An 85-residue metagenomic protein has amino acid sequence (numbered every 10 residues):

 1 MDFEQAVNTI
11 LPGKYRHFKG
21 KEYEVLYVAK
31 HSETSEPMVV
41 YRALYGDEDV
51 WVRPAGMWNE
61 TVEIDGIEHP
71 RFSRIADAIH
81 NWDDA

Functional and structural regions predicted by a protein language model:
M1-A85: Mixed-charge, low-complexity intrinsically disordered regions
